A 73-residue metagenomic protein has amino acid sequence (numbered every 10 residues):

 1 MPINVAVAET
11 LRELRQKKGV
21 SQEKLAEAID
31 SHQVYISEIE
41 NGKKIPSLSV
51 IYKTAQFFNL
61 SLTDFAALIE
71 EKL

Functional and structural regions predicted by a protein language model:
M1-K17: A short, Lys/Arg-rich alpha-helix, primarily the initiator
T10, S21, S47-V50, S61: Residues that mark the N-terminal boundary/hinge immediately upstream of a DNA-recognition element
Q16, E27, Q56: Alpha-helical residues within the helix-turn-helix
G19-E38: Short alpha-helical DNA-recognition segment
N41, L60: Short, conserved catalytic or interaction motifs in soluble domains
K43-Q56: Short, basic-rich loop-to-helix N-cap that marks the start of a DNA-contacting helix
Q56, D64-L73: Short, charged recognition helix plus adjacent turn of helix-turn-helix-like nucleic-acid-binding domains
